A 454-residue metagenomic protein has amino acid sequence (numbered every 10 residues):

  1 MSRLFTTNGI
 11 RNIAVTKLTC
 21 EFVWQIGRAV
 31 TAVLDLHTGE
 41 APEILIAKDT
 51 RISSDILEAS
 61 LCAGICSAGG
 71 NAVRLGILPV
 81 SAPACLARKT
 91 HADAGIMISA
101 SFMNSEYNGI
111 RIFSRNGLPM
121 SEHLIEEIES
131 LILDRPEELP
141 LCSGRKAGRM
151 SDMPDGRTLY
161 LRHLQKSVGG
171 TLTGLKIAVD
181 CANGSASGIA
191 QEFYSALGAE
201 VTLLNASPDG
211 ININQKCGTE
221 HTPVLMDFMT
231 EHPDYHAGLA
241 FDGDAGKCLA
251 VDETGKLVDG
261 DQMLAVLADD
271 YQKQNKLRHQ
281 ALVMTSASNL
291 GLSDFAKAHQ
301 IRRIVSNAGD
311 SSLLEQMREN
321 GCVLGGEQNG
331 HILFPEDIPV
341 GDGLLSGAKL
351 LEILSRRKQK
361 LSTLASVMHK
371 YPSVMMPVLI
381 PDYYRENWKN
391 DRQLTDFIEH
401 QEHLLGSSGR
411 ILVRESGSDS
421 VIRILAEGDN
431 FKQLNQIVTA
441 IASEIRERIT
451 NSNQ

Functional and structural regions predicted by a protein language model:
M1-A63, S67-A68, M150-K176: An N-terminal, well-structured beta->alpha segment
I13, N108-P233: Gly/Ser/Thr-enriched, mixed-charge loops and adjacent short helices that form phosphate/oxyanion-binding elements
A32, L36, E40-Y107, E192-V251: N-terminal small/polar loop signature for handling phosphorylated ligands or for N-terminal nucleophile
G39-D49, V73, K176-V179, Q280-S286 (+2 more regions): Short glycine-rich phosphate-binding loop at a beta-alpha junction
I112-R115, L249-E253, L333-P335, E427: Short beta-strand-to-turn element immediately C-terminal to the catalytic PLP-Schiff-base lysine in fold type I
E126-L161, K166, E253-Q328, L333-F334: Proline/glycine-rich low-complexity loops and linkers
A237, Q274-Q454: Phosphate-binding and adjacent anionic-ligand microenvironments
